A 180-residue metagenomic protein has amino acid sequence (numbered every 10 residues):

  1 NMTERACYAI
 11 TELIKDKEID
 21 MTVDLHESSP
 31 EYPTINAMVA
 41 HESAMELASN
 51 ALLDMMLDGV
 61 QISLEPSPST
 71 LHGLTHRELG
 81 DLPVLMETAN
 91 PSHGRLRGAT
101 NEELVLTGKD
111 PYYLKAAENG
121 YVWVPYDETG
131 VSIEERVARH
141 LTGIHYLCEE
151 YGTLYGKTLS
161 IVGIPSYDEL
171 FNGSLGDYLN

Functional and structural regions predicted by a protein language model:
M2-M21, L25, P30-N180: C-terminal accessory segments enriched in acidic
